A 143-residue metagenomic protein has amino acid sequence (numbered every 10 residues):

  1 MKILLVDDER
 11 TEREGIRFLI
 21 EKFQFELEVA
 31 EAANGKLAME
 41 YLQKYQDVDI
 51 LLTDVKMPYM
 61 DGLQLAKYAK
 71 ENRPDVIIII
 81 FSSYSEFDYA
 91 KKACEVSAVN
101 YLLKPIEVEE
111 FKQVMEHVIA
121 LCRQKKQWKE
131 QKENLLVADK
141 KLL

Functional and structural regions predicted by a protein language model:
D7, L51-D54: Active-site residues of response regulator receiver
R10-A30: Two-component/phosphorelay signaling modules centered on CheY-like receiver
E31-E40, G62: Helix N-cap/capping motif at the beta->alpha junctions
E40-Y41, L63-P74: Short amphipathic alpha-helix used as the core "switch/output" element in two-component signaling
M57: Receiver (REC) domain active-site loop signature in two-component systems and cognate sites in sensor histidine kinases
C94, I106-L143: Interdomain helical linkers/hinges and coiled-coil/dimerization scaffolds that transmit conformational signals
